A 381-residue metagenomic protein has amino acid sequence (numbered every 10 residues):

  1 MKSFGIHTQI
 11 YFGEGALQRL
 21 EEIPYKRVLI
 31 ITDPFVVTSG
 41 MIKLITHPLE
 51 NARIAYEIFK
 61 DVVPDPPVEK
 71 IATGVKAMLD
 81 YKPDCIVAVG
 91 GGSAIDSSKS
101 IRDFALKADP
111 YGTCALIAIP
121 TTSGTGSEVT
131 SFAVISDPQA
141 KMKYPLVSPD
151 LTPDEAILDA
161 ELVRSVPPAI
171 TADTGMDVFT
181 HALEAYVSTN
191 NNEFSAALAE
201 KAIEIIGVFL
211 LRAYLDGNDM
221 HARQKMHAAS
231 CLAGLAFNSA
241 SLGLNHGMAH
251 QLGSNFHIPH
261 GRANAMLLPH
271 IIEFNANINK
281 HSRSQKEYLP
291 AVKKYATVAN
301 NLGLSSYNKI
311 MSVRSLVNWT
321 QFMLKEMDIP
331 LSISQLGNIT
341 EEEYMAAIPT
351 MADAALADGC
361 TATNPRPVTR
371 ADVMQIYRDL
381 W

Functional and structural regions predicted by a protein language model:
M1-C85, I333-S334: ATP/NTP phosphate-donor binding region
E14, T38-M41, V68-I71, S93-S100 (+2 more regions): Short glycine/serine/threonine-rich phosphate/pyrophosphate-binding segments that cradle anionic phosphate groups
M78-T121: A short, small-residue-rich loop immediately preceding and capping a beta-strand
L106-E193, I278, P290-T297: A glycine/threonine-rich phosphate-anchoring loop and its flanking beta-alpha core in nucleotide/phosphate-binding
A172-L232, A236: C-terminal and late-domain segments of enzyme folds
R262-E343: Gly/Pro-rich interdomain helix-loop hinge
E342-W381: Short, amphipathic C-terminal "tail helix"
